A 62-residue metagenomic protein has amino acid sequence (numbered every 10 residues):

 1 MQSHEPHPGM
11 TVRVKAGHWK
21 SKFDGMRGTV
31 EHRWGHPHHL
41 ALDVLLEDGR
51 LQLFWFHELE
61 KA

Functional and structural regions predicted by a protein language model:
H7-A62: Basic/aromatic-rich interaction segments and small domains that mediate binding to polyanionic partners
